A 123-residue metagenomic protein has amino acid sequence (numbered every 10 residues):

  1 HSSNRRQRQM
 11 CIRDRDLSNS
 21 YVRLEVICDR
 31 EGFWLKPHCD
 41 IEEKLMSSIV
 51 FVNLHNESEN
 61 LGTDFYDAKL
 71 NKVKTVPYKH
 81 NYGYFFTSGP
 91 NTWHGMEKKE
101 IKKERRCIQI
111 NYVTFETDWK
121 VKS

Functional and structural regions predicted by a protein language model:
H1-I12: Single conserved hydrophobic/aromatic residue that forms the stacking wall/gate of nucleotide- or nucleobase-binding
Q7, E25, S47, C107: Amphipathic alpha-helical recognition patches that constitute DNA-binding helices
R15-E25: A short coil-to-beta-strand element that immediately follows conserved catalytic motifs
D16-S18, P37-I41: Short, conserved, surface-exposed binding loops centered on an aromatic residue
R23, C28-L35: Beta-rich nucleic-acid/ligand-interaction surfaces
G32, C39-L45, V52-S123: Catalytic core of Fe(II)/2-oxoglutarate
